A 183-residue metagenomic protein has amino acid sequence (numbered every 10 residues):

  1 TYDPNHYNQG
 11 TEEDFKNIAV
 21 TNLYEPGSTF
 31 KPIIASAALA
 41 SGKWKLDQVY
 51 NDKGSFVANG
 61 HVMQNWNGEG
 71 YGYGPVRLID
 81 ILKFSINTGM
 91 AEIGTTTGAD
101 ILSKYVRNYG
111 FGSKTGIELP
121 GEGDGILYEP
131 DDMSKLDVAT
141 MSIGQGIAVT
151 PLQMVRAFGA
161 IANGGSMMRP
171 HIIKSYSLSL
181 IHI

Functional and structural regions predicted by a protein language model:
T1-S28, I33-L180: Beta-lactam-recognizing serine transpeptidase/beta-lactamase-like catalytic domain environment
